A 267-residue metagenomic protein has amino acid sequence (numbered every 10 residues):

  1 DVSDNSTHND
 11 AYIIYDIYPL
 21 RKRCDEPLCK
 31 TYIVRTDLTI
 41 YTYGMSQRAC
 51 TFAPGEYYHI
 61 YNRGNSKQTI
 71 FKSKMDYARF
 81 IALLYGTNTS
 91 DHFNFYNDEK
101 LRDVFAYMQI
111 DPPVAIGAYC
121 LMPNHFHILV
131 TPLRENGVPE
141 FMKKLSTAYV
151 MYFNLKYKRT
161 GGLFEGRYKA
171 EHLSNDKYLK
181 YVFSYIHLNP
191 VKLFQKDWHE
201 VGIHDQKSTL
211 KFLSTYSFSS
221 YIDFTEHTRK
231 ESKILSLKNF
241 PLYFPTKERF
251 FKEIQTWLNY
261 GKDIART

Functional and structural regions predicted by a protein language model:
D1-I234, K238-T267: Short catalytic/metal-binding and nucleic-acid-binding patches
